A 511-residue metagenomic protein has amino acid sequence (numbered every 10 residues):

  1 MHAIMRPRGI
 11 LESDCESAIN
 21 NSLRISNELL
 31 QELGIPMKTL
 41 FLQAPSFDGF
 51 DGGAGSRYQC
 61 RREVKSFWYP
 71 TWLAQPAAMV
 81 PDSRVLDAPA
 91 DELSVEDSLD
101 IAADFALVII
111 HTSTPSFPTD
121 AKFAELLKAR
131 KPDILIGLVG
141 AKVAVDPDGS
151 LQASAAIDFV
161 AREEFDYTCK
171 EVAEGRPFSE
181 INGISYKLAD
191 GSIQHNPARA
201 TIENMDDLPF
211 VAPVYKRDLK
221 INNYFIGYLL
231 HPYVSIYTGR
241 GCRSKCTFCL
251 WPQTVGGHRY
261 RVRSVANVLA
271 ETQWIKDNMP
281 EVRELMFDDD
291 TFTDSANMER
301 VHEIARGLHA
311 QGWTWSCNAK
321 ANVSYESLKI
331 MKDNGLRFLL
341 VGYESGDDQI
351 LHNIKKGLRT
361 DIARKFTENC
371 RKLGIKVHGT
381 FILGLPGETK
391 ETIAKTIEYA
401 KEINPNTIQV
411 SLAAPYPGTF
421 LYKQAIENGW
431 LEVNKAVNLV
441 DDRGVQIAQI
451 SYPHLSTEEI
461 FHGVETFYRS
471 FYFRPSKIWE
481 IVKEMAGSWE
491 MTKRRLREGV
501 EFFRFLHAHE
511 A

Functional and structural regions predicted by a protein language model:
H2-I4, R8-C15, I19-F41, R62 (+4 more regions): Radical SAM enzyme core and accessory elements
L30, M37, F178-I181, K187-S235: N-terminal [4Fe-4S]-dependent radical SAM core
L33, V211-H378, L385, K390 (+1 more regions): Radical SAM [4Fe-4S] cluster-binding motif and immediate context
T39-K65: Short glycine-rich His-centered loop
D48-G55, P147, S244, F248 (+6 more regions): Flexible glycine/acidic-rich beta-alpha junction loops that bind and position SAM and/or redox cofactors in anaerobic
W72-N204, L412-A414, G418: Glycine-rich beta-alpha loop elements in corrinoid/cobalamin-binding modules across cobalamin-dependent enzymes
A156-I157, D333-F338, N404-P405: Glycine-enriched alpha-helix->loop->beta-strand junction motifs that scaffold or abut catalytic
